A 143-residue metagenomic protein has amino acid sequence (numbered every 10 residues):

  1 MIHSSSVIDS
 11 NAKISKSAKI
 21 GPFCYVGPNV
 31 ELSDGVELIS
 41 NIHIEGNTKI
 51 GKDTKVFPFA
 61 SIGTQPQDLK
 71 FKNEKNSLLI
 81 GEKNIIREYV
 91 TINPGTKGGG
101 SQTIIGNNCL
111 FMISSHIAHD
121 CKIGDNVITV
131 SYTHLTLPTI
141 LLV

Functional and structural regions predicted by a protein language model:
M1-N126: Domain-scale signature associated with acetyltransferase and cell-envelope carbohydrate enzymes
T129-S131: Acidic, proline/serine/threonine- and glycine-rich low-complexity intrinsically disordered segments
T133-T139: Conserved small/polar residues in nucleotide/adenosyl-binding loops
